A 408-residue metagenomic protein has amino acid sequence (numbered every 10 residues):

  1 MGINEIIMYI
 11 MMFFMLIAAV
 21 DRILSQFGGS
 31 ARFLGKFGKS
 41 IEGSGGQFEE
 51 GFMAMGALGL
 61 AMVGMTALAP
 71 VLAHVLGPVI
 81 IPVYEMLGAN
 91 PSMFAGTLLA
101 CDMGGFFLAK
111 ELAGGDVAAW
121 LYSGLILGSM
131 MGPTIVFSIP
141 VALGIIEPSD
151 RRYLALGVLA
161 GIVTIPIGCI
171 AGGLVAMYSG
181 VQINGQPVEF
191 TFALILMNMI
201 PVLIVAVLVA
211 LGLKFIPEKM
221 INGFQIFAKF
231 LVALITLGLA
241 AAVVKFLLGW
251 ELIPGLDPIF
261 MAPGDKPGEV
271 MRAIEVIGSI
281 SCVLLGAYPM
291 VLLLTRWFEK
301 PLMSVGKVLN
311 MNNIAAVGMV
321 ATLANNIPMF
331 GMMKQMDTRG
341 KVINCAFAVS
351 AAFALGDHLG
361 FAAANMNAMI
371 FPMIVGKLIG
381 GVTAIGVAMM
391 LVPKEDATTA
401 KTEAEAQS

Functional and structural regions predicted by a protein language model:
M1-G64, S123-G128, I135-G286, N367-S408: Signature of multi-pass transmembrane helix bundles
G43-A54, I81-M86, K229, K300-M311: Short amphipathic alpha-helical coupling elements at transmembrane boundaries
L68-G77, I170, K245, F353-A368 (+1 more regions): Juxtamembrane "helix exit" motif at the C-terminal ends of alpha-helical transmembrane segments in multi-pass membrane
P70-V75, A109-D116, L174-S179, L247-W250: Transmembrane alpha-helix boundary signature
V71, V75-V83, L293-V308, G386 (+1 more regions): Membrane-spanning helices that line or support transport/gating and their immediate boundary helices in channels
V71-N90, E251-F260: Interfacial/capping segments of alpha-helical transmembrane domains
L87-I167, N312-M366: Alpha-helical membrane segments and immediately flanking helix-loop junctions that form or couple to the substrate/ion
A287-Y288, P301-K307, I314-M319: Intrinsically disordered, low-complexity segments enriched in Gly and acidic/Ser/Thr residues that form flexible
